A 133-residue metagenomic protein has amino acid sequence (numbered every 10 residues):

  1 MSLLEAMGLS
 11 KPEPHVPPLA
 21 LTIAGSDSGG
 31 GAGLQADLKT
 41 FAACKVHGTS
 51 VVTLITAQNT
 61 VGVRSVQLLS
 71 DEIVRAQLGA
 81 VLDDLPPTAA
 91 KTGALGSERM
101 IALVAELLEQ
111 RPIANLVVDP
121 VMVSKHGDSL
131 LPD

Functional and structural regions predicted by a protein language model:
M1-A89: Small-residue (G/A/S/T)-rich helix-start motifs and N-terminal tracts that mark the onset
A89-D133: Conserved beta-alpha-beta core of the PfkB/ribokinase-like small-molecule kinase fold
